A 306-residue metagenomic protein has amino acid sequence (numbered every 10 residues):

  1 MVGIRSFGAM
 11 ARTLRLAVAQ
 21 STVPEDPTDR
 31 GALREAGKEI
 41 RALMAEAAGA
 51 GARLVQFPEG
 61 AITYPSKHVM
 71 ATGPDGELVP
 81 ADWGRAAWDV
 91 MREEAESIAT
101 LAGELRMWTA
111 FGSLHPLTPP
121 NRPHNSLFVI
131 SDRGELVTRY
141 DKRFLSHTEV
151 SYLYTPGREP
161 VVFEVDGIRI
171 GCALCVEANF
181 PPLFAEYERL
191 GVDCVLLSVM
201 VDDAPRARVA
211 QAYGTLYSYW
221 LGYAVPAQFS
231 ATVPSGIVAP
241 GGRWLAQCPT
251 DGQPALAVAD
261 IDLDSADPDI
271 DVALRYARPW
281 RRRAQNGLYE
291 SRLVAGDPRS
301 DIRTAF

Functional and structural regions predicted by a protein language model:
F7-A17, V162-G171, C194: Beta-strand-turn-beta hairpins that frame and shape the catalytic cleft of phosphate-ester-processing enzymes
A11-R30: Generic N-terminal amphipathic, Lys/Arg-enriched alpha-helix
R30-R133, V201-Y217: Cys-nucleophile CN-hydrolase/nitrilase-fold catalytic domain and related Cys-dependent amidase chemistry that acts on
V55, R169-L174, V195-L197, L221: Short hydrophobic-aromatic micro-motifs
I62, L136-V137, W244-L245: Hydrophobic "anchor" residues
W88-A110, A178-V258: CN hydrolase (nitrilase-like) catalytic-core segments centered on the catalytic cysteine and neighboring Lys/Glu
T100, P116-L190, V199, R208 (+3 more regions): Active-site catalytic loop in hydrolytic enzyme cores
V162, W220, P226-F306: C-terminal beta-strand edge segments of enzyme domains
